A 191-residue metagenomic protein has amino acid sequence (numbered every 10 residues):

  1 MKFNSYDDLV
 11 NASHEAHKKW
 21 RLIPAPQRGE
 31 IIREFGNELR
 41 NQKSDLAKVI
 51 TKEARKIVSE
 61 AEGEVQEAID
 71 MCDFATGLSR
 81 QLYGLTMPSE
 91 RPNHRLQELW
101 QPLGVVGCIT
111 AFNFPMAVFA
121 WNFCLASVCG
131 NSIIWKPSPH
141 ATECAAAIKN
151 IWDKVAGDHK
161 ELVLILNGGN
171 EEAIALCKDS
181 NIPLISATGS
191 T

Functional and structural regions predicted by a protein language model:
M1-V58: N-terminal alpha-helical segment of soluble enzymes
Y6, I32, A61, V65-A68 (+1 more regions): Hydrophobic packing residues in well-ordered alpha-helices of helical domains and bundles
S13, R28, I50, C72 (+3 more regions): Residue-level signal for inorganic ion chemistry
L39, A68, A75, S79 (+1 more regions): Alpha-helical transition-metal enzyme core signature, strongest for iron centers
R55-V65, V163-G168: Short loop-beta-helix segment that forms the pyridoxal 5′-phosphate
E60, M71-P92: Phosphate-binding beta-alpha-beta segment of Rossmann-like dinucleotide-binding domains, i.e., the NAD(P)
G84-T191: Rossmann-like NAD(P) dinucleotide-binding subdomain of oxidoreductase/dehydrogenase enzymes
